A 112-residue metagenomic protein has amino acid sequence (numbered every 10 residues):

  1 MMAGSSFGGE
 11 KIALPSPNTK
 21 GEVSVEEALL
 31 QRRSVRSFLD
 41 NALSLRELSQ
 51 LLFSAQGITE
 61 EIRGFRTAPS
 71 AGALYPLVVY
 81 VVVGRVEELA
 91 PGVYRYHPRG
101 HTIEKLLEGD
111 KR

Functional and structural regions predicted by a protein language model:
M2-R112: N-terminal amphipathic, basic helical "cap/leader" segment at the start of enzyme domains
